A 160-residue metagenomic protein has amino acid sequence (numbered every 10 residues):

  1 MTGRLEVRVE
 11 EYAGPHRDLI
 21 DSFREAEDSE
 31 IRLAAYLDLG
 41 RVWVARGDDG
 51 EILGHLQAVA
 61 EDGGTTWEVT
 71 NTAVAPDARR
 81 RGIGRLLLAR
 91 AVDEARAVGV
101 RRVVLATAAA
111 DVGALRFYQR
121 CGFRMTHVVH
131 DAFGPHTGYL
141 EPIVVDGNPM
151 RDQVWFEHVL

Functional and structural regions predicted by a protein language model:
T2, R120, R124, H130-D131 (+1 more regions): Terminal substrate-recognition subdomain of acyl/acetyltransferases
G3-D77, R85-A89, V159: Acetyl-CoA-dependent GNAT
R17, R81, V112: Loop/helix-junction capping segments adjacent to catalytic residues or to phosphate/diphosphate-binding pockets
V74, R80-D93, L105, R116-R120: Conserved acetyl-CoA-binding loop-helix of GNAT-fold acetyltransferases
I83, V100, F123: Short phosphate-binding/catalytic loops that engage adenosine nucleotides
A95-T107: Conserved GNAT acetyl-CoA-binding A-motif
L105-L115, T126, H130-H136: Conserved beta-strand-loop-alpha-helix junction that forms the acyl-donor binding cleft
